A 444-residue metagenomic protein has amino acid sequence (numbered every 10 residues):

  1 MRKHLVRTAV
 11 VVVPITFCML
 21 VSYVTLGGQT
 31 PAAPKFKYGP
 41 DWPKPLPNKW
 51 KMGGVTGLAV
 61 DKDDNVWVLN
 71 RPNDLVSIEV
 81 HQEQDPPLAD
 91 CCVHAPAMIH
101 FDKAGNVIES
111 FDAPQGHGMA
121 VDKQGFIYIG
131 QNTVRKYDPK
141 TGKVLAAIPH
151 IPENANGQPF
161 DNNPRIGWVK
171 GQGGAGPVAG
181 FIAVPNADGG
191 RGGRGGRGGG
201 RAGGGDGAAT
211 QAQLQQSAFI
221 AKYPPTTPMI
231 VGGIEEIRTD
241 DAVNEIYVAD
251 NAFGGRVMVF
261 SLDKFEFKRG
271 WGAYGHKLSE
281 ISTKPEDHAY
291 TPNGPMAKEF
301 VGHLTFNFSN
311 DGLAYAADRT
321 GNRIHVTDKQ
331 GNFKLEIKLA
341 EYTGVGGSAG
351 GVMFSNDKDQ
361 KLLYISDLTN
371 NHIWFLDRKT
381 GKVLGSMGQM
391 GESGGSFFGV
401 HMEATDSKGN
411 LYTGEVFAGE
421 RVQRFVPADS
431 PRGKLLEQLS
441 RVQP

Functional and structural regions predicted by a protein language model:
V24-P40, P87-L88, G207-A209: Blade/loop signatures of beta-propeller domains
G28-Q29, F160-P224, P444: Disordered, low-complexity segments in secreted/periplasmic proteins that are enriched in proline
P40-Q82, G233-D241, E245: Beta-strand-rich domains and repeat architectures in extracellular enzymes and scaffolds, especially beta-propellers
K51-D61, H94-P96, A113-F126, N154-Q172 (+5 more regions): Beta-rich, blade/repeat-based domains predominating in secreted/periplasmic proteins but also intracellular
N65-W67, F126-Y128, E245-V248, L313-A316 (+3 more regions): Conserved beta-propeller blade signature
L69-V93, L214, A249, M258 (+2 more regions): Short, conserved, GDST-rich strand-edge loop motifs in beta-rich repeat architectures
D311-N322, T327, I337, T343-G385: Loop/turn-rich, solvent-exposed surfaces of beta-rich toroidal or solenoidal domains
F398-P444: Blade-level signature of beta-propeller repeat domains, shared across WD40, Kelch, NHL, RCC1 and BNR/Asp-box propellers
